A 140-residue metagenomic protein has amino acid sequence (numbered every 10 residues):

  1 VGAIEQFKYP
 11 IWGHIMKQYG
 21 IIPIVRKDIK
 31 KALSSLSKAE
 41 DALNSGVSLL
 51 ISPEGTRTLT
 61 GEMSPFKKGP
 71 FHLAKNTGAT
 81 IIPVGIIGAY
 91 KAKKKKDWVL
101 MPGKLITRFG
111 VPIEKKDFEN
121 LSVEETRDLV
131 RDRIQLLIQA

Functional and structural regions predicted by a protein language model:
V1-I29: Catalytic core of membrane glycerolipid acyltransferases/transacylases, capturing the structured, soluble-facing
L33-A140: Non-catalytic C-terminal accessory region of glycerolipid acyltransferases and related lyso-lipid remodeling enzymes
